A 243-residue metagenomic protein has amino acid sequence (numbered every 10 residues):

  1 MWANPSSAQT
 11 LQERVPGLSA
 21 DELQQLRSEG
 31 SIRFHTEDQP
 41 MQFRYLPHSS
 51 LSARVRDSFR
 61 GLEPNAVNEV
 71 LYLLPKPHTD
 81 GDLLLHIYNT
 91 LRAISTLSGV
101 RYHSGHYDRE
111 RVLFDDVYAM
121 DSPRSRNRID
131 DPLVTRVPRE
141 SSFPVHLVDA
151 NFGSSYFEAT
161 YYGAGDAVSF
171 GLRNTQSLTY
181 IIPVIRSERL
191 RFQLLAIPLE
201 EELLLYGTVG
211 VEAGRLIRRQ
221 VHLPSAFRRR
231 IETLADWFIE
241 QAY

Functional and structural regions predicted by a protein language model:
A3-P5: N-terminal signal peptide c-region/cleavage motif recognized by signal peptidases
T10-A150: Hydrophobic ligand-binding cavity/cleft-lining segments
R139-S141, D166-N174, L205-G207: A short hydrophobic beta-strand element
N151-F152, Y156-Q193: Hydrophobic-ligand binding "helix-grip"
I181-I185, V211-R230: A short acidic/glycine-rich loop-to-helix N-cap element
F192-H222: A short, solvent-exposed beta-edge/loop patch
L223-Y243: Surface-exposed amphipathic alpha-helical segments
